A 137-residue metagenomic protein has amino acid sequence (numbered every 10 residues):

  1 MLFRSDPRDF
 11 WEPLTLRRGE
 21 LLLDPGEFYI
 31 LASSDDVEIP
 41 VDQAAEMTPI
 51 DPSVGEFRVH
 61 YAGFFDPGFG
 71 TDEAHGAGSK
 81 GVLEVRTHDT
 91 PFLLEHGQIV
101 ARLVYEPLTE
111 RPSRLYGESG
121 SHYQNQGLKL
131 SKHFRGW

Functional and structural regions predicted by a protein language model:
M1-W137: DUTPase catalytic domain/fold
